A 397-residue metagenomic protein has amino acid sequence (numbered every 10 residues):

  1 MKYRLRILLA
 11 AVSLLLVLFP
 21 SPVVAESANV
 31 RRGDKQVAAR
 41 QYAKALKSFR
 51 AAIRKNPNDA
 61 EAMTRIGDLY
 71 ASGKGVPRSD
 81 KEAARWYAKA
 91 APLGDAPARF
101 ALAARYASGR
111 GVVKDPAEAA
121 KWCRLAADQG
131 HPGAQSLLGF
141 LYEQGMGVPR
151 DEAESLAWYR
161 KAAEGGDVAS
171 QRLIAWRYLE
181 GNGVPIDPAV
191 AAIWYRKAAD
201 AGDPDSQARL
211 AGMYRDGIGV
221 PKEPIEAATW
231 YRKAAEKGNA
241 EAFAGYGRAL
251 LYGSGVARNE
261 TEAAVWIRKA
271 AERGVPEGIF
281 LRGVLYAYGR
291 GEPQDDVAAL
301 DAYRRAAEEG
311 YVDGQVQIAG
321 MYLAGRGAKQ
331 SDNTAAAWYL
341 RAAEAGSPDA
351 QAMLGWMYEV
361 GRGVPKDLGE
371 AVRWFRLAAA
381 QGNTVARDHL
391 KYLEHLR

Functional and structural regions predicted by a protein language model:
K2-L9: Bacterial N-terminal signal peptides that target proteins for export
A10-F19: Bacterial N-terminal signal peptides
N29-Q36, S48, A52, M63-S72 (+17 more regions): Hydrophobic face of amphipathic alpha-helices that form TPR/SEL1-like repeat modules and related alpha-solenoid
Q41, K55-N58, S72-K74, P92-D95 (+21 more regions): Short helix-capping/linker turns of helical repeat alpha-solenoids
P365-K366, W374-R397: Terminal, low-structured helical/coil segments at or just beyond the last alpha-helical repeat
